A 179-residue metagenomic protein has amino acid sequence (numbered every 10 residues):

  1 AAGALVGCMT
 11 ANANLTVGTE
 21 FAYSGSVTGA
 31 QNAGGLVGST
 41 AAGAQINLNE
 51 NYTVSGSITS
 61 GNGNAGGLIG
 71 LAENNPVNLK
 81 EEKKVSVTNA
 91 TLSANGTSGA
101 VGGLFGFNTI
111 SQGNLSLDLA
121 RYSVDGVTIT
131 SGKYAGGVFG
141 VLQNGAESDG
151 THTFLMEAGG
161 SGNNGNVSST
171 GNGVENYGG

Functional and structural regions predicted by a protein language model:
A1-G179: Surface-exposed loop/turn motifs in large extracellular/passenger domains
